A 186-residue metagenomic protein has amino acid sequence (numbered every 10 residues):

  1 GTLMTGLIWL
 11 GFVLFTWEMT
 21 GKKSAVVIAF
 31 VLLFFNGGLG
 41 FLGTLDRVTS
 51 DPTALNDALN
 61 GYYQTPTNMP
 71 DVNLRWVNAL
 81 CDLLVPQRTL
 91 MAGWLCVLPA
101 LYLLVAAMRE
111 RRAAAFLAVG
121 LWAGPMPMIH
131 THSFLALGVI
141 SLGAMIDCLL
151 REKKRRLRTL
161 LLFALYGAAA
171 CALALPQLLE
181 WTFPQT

Functional and structural regions predicted by a protein language model:
G1-T186: Membrane-embedded transmembrane-helix bundle of lipid-linked glycan/lipid transferases
